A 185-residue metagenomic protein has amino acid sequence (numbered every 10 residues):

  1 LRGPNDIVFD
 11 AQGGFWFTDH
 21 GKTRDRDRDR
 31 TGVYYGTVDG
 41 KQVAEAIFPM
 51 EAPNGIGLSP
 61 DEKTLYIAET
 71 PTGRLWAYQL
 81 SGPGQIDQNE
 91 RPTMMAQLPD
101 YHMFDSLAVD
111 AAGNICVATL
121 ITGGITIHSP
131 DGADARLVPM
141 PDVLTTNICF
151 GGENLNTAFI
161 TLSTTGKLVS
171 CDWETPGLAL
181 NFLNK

Functional and structural regions predicted by a protein language model:
L1-F15, R30-G32, V43-T64, Q97-I115 (+2 more regions): Beta-rich, blade/repeat-based domains predominating in secreted/periplasmic proteins but also intracellular
F15-D27, L65-T72, I115-L120, F159-T164: Conserved beta-strand positions in repeat-built beta-propeller and related beta-rich domains
R26, G40-A44, L65, T72-L75 (+1 more regions): Short, structured loop/turn "capping" segments at alpha-beta junctions
T31-Y34, R74-W76, G124-T126, K167-V169: A short loop-to-beta-strand structural motif that recurs across blades of beta-propeller domains
A44-F48, I86-Q97, R136-P139, A179-K185: Beta-propeller fold detector
G73-R74, Y78-G82, N89-D134: Loop/turn-rich, solvent-exposed surfaces of beta-rich toroidal or solenoidal domains
Y78-I86, D172-L180: Short loop/turn segments immediately following beta-strands, especially the blade-tip and inter-blade linker loops
C116-A118, T126-H128, A135-P139, N147-C149 (+2 more regions): Conserved active-site loop/cleft motifs that coordinate metal ions or position small ligands
